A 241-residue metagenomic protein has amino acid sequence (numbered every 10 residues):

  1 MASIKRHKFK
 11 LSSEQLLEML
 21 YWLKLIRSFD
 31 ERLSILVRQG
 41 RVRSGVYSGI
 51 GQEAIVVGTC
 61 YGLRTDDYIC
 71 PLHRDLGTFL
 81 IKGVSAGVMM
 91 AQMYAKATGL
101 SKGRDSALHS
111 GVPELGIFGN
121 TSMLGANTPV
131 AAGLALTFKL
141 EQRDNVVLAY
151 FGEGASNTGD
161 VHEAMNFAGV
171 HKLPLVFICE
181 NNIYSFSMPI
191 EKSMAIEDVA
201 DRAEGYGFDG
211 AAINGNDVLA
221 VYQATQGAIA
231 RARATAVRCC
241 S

Functional and structural regions predicted by a protein language model:
M1-L16: Charged, compositionally biased N-terminal leader segments and the immediate start of the first structured element
E18, S28, E163, A220-Q223: Generic recognition of stable, solvent-exposed alpha-helical segments in well-folded globular domains
Y21-V37: N-terminal glycine-rich anion-binding loops that anchor highly charged ligand groups
E31, I35, R41-H171, P189-A195 (+2 more regions): Cofactor-binding active-site loop characterized by glycine-rich and histidine/acidic residues
Y150, F177-I178: Residue-level marker for buried hydrophobic side chains located in beta-strands that build the well-ordered beta-sheet
L173-P174, A236: Loop/turn elements at helix/coil->beta-strand transitions in domains of secreted/extracellular proteins
E180-C240: Thiamine diphosphate
